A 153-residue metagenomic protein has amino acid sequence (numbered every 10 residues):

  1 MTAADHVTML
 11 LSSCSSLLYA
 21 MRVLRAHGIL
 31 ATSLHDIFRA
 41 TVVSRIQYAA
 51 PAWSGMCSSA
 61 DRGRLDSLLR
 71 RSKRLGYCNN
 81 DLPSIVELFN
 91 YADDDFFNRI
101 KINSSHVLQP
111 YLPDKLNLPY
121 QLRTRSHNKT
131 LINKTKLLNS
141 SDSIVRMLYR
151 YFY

Functional and structural regions predicted by a protein language model:
M1-Y153: Hydrophobic/basic alpha-helical segments
